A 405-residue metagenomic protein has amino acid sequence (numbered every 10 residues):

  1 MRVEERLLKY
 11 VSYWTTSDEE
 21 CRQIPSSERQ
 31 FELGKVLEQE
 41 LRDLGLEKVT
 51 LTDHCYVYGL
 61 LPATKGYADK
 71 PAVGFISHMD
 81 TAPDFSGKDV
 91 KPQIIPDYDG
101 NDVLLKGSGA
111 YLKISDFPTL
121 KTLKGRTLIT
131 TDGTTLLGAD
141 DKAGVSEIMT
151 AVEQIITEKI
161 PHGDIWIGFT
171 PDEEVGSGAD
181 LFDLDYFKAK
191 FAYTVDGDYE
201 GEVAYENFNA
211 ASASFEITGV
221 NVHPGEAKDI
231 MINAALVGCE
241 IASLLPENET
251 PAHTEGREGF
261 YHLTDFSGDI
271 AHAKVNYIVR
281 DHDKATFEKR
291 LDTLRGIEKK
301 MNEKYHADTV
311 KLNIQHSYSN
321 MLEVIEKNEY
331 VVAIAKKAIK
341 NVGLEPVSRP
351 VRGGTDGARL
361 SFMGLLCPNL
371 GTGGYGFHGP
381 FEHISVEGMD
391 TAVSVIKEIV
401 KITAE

Functional and structural regions predicted by a protein language model:
R2-E28, I129-T130, Y318, H378-G379: N-terminal capping segment at the start of a domain
Y10-V11, D269-A271, P346-V400: Zn-dependent metallopeptidase/amidohydrolase metal-coordination segment
E19-E20, K48, P161-D164, E247-H262 (+3 more regions): Flexible, glycine/charged-enriched surface loops at secondary-structure junctions
R22-K70, G74-I76, D80, K91: A non-catalytic alpha/beta surface segment that caps or lines the substrate-entry region of metallo-dependent hydrolase
Y67-P161, T391: Active-site metal-coordination/substrate-binding segment of hydrolases, especially metallo-dependent peptidases
R126-A139, P171-R295, K299, D308-V310 (+1 more regions): Midchain, well-structured core segments that form catalytic/ion-binding scaffolds
E153-V175, G256: Short helix-loop-beta-strand segments that form the rim/entrance of peptidase-like active sites
L236-H253, F260-H262, T309, S319-P368: Active-site-adjacent substrate-binding region of metalloamidase/peptidase-like peptide-processing proteins
